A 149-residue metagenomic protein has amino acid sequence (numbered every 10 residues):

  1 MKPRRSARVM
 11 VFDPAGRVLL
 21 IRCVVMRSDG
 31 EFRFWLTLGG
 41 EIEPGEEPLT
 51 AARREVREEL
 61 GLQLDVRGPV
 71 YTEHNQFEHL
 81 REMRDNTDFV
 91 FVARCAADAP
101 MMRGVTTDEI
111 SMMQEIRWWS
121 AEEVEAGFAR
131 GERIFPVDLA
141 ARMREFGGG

Functional and structural regions predicted by a protein language model:
M1-L36, L64, G68: N-terminal strand-loop-strand
R17-L19, P69, V90-C95, G149: A generic structural signal for ordered secondary structure
C23, G39, A121: Active-site donor-binding loop signature of nucleotide-sugar glycosyltransferases
W35-E43: Short histidine-centered catalytic/ligand-binding loop motif
G40, T87, F146-G148: Juxtamembrane/interface motifs at transmembrane-helix termini
I42-D65, N75-R130: Unchanged
T72: Structured alpha/beta reader/binder surfaces that contact nucleic acids or chromatin modification marks
R130-G149: Charged phosphate-binding loop/patch that engages nucleotide di/tri-phosphates or the phosphate backbone of nucleic
